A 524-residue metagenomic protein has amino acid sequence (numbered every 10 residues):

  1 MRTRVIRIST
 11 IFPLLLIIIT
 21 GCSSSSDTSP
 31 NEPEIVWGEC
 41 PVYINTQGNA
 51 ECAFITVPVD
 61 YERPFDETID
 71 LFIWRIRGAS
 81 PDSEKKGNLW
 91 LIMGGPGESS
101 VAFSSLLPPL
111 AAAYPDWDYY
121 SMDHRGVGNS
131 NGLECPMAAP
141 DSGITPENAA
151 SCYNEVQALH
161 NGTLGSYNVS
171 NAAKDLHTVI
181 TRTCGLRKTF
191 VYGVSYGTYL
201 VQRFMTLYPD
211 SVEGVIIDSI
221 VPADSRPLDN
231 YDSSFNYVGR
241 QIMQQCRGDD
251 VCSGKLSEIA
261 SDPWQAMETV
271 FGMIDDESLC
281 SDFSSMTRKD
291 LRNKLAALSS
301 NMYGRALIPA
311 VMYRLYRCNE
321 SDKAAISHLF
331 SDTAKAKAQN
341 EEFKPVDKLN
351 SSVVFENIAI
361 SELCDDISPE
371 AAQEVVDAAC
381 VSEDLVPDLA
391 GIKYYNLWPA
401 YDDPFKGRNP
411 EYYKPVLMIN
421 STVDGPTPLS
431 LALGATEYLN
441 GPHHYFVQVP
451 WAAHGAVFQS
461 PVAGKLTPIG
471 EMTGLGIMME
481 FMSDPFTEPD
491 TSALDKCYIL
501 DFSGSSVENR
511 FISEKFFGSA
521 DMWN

Functional and structural regions predicted by a protein language model:
M1-I11: Bacterial N-terminal signal peptides that target proteins for export
I18-G21: C-terminal motif of bacterial Sec signal peptides marking the signal peptidase cleavage site
S24: Short, conserved catalytic or interaction motifs in soluble domains
D27-D290, N357-N524: Gly/Pro-rich cap/lid or specificity-loop segments adjacent to the active site
V221-G239, V311, D322-E342: Flexible "cap/lid" loop of the alpha/beta hydrolase fold
A266-M273, K294, A310-R314, A325-D332: Charge-rich, solvent-exposed alpha-helical interaction surfaces
S284-D322: P-loop NTPase catalytic cores that bind/hydrolyze ATP
T333-A372: Long, K/E/R/D-enriched contiguous segments that form extended
